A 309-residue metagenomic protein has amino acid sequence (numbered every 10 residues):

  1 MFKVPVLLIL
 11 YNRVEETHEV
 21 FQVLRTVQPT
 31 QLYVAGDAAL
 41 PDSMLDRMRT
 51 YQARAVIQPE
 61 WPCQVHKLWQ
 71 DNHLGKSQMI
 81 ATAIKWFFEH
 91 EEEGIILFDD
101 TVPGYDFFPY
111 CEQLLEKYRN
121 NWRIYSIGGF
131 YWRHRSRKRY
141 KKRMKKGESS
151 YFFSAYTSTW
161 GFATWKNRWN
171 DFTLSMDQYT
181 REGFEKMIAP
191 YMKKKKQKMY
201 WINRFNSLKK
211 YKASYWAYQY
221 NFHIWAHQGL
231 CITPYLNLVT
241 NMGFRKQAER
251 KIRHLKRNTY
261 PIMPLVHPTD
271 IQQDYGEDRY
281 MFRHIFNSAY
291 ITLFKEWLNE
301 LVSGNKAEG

Functional and structural regions predicted by a protein language model:
M1-I96, T101-G309: An acidic/histidine-cluster motif and surrounding catalytic segment that typifies divalent-metal-assisted enzyme active
